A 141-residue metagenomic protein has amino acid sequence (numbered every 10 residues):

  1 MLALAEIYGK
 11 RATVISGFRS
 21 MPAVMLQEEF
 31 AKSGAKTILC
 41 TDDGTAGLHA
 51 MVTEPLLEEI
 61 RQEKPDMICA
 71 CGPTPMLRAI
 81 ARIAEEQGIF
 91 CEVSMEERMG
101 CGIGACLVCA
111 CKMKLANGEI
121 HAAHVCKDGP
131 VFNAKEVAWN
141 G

Functional and structural regions predicted by a protein language model:
M1-R98: FNR/FR-type flavoprotein reductase catalytic core
S20, L48, R78, E97 (+4 more regions): Generic structural "secondary-structure junction" signal
M25-L26, K32, K112, A123-G141: Short Fe-S-cluster ligation motifs
R61-P65, C91, L115-I120, W139-G141: Short secondary-structure transition/capping segments
T74, E97-P130: Local cysteine-cluster metal-coordination motifs and their immediate loop/turn environment, predominantly Fe-S cluster
